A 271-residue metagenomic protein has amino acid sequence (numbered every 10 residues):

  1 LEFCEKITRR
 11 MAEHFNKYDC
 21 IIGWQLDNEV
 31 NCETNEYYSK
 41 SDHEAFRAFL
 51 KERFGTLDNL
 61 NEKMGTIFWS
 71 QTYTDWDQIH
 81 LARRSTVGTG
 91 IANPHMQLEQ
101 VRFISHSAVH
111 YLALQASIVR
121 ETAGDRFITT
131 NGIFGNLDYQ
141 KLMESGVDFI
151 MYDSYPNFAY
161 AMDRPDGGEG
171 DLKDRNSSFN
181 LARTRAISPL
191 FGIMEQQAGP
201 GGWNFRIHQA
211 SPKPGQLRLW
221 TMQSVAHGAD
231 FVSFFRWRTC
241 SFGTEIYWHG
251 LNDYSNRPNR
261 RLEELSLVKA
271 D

Functional and structural regions predicted by a protein language model:
L1-F149, D153-D174, W237: Polysaccharide-binding and catalytic clefts of secreted carbohydrate-active enzymes
I79, D125, Y155-F158, R164-D271: Carbohydrate-binding surfaces of carbohydrate-active enzymes
